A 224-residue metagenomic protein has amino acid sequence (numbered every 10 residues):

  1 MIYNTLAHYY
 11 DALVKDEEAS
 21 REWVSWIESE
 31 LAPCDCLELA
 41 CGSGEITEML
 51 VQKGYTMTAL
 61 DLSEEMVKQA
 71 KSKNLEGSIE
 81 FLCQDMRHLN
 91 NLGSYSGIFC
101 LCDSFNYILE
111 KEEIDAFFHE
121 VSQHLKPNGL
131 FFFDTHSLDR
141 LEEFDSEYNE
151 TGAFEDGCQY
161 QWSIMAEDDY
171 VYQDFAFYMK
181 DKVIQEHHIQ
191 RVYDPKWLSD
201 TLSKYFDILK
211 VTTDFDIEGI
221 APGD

Functional and structural regions predicted by a protein language model:
M1-L31: Conserved class I S-adenosyl-L-methionine
C34-G42: Conserved class I S-adenosyl-L-methionine
G44-H88: Class I SAM-dependent methyltransferase SAM/SAH-binding core
N90-G97: A short acidic, Gly/Pro-enriched loop at the edge of an enzyme's catalytic core that lines a small-molecule cofactor
L101-D103: Residues lining the SAM
D115-P127: A short glycine-rich, Lys/Arg-flanked "PGG" loop and its adjoining helix->strand segment in the class I
F132-D200: SAM-dependent methyltransferase
H187-R191, D207-I217: Conserved S-adenosyl-L-methionine
